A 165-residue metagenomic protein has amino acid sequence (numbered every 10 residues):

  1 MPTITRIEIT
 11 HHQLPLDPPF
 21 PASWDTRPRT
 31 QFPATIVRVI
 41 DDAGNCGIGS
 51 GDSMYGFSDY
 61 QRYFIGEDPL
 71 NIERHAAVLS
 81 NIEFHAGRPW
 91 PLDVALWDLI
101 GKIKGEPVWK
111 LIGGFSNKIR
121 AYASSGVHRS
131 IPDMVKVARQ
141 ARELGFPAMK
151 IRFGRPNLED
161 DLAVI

Functional and structural regions predicted by a protein language model:
M1-C46: Structured beta-strand/loop patches that form or line metal/cofactor-binding pockets in enzymes
R6, V39-K104: Metal- or metallocofactor-binding catalytic centers and their adjacent structured scaffolds across diverse enzyme
A22-S23, C46, S50-Y55, S124-H128: Glycine-rich phosphate/pyrophosphate-binding beta-alpha loops
R27-Q31, I112-F115, R142-E143: Solvent-exposed alpha-helices and their adjacent loops that cap or buttress functional pockets in soluble metabolic
Q31-F32, Y55, L70, R74 (+6 more regions): Conserved active-site and cofactor/substrate-binding residues in soluble primary-metabolism enzymes
A43, K104-R129: N-terminal small/glycine-rich loop or linker at the start of catalytic domains across soluble metabolic enzymes
N117-I165: Metal-dependent enolase-superfamily TIM-barrel catalytic cores that perform enediolate-based chemistry
